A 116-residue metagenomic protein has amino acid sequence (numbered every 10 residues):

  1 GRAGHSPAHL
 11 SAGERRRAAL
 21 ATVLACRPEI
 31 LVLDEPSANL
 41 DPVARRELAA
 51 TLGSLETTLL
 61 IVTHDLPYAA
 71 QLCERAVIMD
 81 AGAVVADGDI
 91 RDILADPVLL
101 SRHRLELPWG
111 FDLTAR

Functional and structural regions predicted by a protein language model:
S6-L10: Conserved ABC ATPase signature
L31-D34: Catalytic Walker B motif of ABC-type/P-loop ATPase nucleotide-binding domains
T63-H64: H-loop/switch region of ABC-family ATPase nucleotide-binding domains
A69-Q71: A short, surface-exposed alpha-helical micro-motif characterized by mixed small hydrophobic and charged/polar residues
A81-G82: Conserved ABC ATPase "signature" C-loop
D87-G88: ABC ATPase "signature
V98-R116: ABC ATPase nucleotide-binding domains
